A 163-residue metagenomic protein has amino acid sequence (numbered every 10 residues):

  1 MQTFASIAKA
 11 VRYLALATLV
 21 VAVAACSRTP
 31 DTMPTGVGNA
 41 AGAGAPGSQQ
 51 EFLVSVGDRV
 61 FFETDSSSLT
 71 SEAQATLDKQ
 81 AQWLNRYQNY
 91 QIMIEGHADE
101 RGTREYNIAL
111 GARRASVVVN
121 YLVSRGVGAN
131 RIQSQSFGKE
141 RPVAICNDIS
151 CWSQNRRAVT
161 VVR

Functional and structural regions predicted by a protein language model:
Q2-A15: Bacterial N-terminal signal peptides that target proteins for export
V21-A25: C-terminal motif of bacterial Sec signal peptides marking the signal peptidase cleavage site
S27-Q91: Periplasmic peptidoglycan-binding/tethering modules of Gram-negative envelope proteins
E72-K79, E105, R113, V117 (+1 more regions): Extracytoplasmic/secreted proteins, especially bacterial periplasmic and envelope-associated proteins
Q88-H97, A112-V143, R156-R163: A non-catalytic structural micro-motif
E100-R101: Acidic catalytic loop of the alpha/beta-hydrolase fold
I145-D148: Short beta-alpha junctions and helix-cap segments that line functional grooves
S150-Q154: A generic structural micro-feature
